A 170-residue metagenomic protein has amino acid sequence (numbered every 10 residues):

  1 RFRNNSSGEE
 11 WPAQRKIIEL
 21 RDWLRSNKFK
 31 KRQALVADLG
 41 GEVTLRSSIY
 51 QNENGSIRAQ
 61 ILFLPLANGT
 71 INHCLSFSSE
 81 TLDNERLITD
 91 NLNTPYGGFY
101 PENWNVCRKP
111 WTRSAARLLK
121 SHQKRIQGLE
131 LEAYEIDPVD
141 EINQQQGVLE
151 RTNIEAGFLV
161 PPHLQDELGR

Functional and structural regions predicted by a protein language model:
R1, G169-R170: Alpha-helical membrane-targeting segments
R1-R15: Transmembrane-cytosolic junction motif
A13-G169: Structured extramembrane domains adjacent to transmembrane segments
